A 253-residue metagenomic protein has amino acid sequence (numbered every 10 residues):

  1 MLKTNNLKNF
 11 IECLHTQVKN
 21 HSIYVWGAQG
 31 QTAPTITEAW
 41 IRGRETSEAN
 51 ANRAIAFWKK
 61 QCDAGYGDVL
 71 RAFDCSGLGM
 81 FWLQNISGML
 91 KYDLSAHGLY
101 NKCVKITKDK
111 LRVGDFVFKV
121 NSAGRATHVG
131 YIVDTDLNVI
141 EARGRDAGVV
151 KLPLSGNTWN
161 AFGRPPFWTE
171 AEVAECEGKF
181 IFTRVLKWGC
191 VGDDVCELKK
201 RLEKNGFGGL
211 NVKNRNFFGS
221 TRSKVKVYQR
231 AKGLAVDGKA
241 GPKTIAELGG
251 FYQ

Functional and structural regions predicted by a protein language model:
M1-M80, Q84-I86, I140-A142, P166 (+3 more regions): N-terminal capping segments
L2-E12, G65, M80, S87-L154 (+3 more regions): ...with weaker cross-activation on analogous glycine-rich loops/strands in unrelated enzymes
L14-S22, A28, L83-S87, N121 (+3 more regions): Sec/Tat-exported extracytoplasmic proteins
H21-Q29, L90-A96, L210-N214, V236-K239: Surface-exposed patches in mature extracellular/periplasmic domains of secreted proteins
V173-R215: Acidic, Ser/Thr/Pro/Gly-enriched interdomain connector segments
V225: Conserved hydrophobic/aromatic packing and binding residues within compact polymer-binding modules
